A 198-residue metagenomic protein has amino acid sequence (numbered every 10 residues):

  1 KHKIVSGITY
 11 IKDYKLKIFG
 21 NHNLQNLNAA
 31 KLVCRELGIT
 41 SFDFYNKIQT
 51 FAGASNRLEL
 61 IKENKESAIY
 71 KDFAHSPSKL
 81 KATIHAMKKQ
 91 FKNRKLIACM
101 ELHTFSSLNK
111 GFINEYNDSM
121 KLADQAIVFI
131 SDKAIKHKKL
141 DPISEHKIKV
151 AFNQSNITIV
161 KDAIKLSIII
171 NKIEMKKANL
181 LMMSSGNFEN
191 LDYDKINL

Functional and structural regions predicted by a protein language model:
K1-D13, T50, A54-R57, I61: Extended acidic/charged loop-beta regions that coordinate divalent cations and stabilize anionic phosphate/carboxylate
L16: Histidine-centered acyl-transfer/condensation active-site motif and its immediate structural neighborhood
F19-H22, A29-L198: ATP-dependent carboxylate-amine ligase
